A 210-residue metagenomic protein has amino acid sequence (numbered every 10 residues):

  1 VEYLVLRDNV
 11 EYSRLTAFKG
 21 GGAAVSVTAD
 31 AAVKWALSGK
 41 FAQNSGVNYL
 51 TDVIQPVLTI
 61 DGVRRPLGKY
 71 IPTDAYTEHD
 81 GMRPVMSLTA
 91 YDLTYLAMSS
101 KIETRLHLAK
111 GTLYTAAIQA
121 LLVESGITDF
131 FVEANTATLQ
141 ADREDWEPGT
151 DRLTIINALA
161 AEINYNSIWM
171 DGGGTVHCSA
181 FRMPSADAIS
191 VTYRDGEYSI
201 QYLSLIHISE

Functional and structural regions predicted by a protein language model:
V1-L50, T89-A97: Juxtamembrane "anchor/assembly" segments of surface/extracellular structural proteins
Y3-V5, L37-G39, I54-L58, P72 (+3 more regions): Hydrophobic beta-strand residues in large extracellular and virion-surface proteins
N9-Y12, G62, G173-G174: Detector for glycine-centered tight turns/loop "hinges" at secondary-structure junctions
L15-G22, I71-T73, D195-S199: A structural signal for short, hydrophobic beta-strand segments that form beta-sheets in beta-rich/all-beta domains
T28-A32, V47, V63, H79-G81 (+2 more regions): Sterically constrained small-residue positions within well-ordered secondary structures of folded domains
A42-D129: Surface-exposed cap/loop segments at beta↔alpha junctions
D74-A97, F131-L205: Short beta-strand-centered interaction patches in the first periplasmic/extracellular domains of large envelope
I206-E210: Conserved small/polar residues in nucleotide/adenosyl-binding loops
